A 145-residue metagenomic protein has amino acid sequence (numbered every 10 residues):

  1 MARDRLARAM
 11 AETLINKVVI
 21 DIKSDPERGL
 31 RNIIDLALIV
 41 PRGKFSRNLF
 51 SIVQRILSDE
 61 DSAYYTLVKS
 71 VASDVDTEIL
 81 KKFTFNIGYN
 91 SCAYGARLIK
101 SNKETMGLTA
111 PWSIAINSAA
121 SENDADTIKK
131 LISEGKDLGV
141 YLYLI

Functional and structural regions predicted by a protein language model:
M1-R55: Long terminal accessory regions outside catalytic cores
D4-A7, D25, N102, S118-D124: Serine/threonine-rich low-complexity intrinsically disordered regions
A9, R28, S62-T66, E78 (+1 more regions): Generic alpha-helical secondary structure signal
G43-A115, D137: N-terminal [4Fe-4S]-dependent radical SAM core
F85-Y89, D124-L131: Well-ordered, non-membrane alpha-helical segments in soluble/globular domains
S113-D126, G135-I145: Core AdoMet radical
